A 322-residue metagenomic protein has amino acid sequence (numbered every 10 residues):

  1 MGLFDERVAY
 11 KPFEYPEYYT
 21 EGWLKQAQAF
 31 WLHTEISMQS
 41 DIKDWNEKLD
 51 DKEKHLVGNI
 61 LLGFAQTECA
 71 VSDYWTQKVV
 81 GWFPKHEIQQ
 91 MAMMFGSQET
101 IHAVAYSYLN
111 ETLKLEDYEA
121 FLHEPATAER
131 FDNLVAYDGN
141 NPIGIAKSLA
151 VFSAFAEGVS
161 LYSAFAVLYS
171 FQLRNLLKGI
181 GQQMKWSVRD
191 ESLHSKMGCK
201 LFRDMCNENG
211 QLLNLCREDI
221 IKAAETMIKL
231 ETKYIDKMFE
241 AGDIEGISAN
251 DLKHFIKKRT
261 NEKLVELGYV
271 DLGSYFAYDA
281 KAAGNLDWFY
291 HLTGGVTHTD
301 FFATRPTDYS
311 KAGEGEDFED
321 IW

Functional and structural regions predicted by a protein language model:
M1-W322: Non-heme di-metal
